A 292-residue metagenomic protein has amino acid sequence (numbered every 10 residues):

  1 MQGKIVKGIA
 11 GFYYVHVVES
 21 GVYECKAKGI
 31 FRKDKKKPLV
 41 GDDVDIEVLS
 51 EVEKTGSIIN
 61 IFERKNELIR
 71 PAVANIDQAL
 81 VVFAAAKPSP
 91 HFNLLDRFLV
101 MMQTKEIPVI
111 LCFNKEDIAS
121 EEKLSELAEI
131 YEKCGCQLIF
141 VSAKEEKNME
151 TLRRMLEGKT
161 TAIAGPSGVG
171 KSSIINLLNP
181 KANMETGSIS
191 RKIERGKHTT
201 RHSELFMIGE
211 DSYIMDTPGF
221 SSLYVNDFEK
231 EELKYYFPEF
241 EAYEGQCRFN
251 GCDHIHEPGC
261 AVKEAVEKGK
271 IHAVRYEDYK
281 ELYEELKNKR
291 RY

Functional and structural regions predicted by a protein language model:
M1-I9: Structural detector for short beta-strands of small beta-barrel domains
G11, G29, K35-V52, F62-Q78 (+7 more regions): Helix-rich effector regions associated with P-loop NTPase G domains
Y13-V17, C25, I46: SH3/SH3-like beta-barrel fold
G21-I30: Short, structured beta-strand/loop micro-motifs enriched in basic residues and often containing a Trp
E51-I61, S89-H91: Short, Lys/Arg- and Gly-enriched loop/turn segments at beta-strand edges
N93-T104: Histidine-anchored nucleotide/phosphate-binding helix
D117-V169: Canonical P-loop GTPase G-domain recognition
